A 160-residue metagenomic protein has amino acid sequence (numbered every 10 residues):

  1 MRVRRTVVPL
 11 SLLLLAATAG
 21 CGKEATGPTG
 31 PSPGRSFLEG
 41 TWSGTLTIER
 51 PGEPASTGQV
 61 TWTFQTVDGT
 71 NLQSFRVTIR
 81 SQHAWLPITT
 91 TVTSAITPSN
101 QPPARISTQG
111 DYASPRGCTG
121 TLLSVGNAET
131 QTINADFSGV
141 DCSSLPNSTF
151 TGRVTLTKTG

Functional and structural regions predicted by a protein language model:
M1-L10: Bacterial N-terminal signal peptides that target proteins for export
P9-A17: Bacterial N-terminal signal peptides
C21-E24: Bacterial signal peptide processing site
T26-S43, V67-D68, K158-T159: N-terminal helix-cap/turn-to-beta initiation motif at the start of protein domains
T29, F37, W85-P87, R116-G117 (+1 more regions): Short, aromatic- and cysteine-enriched interfacial helices/patches that mediate contacts at lipid membranes
L38-V60: N-terminal leader/targeting helix
G44-I48, N71, T97-G160: Beta-sheet ligand-binding and adhesion/scaffold domains
E53-S99: N-terminal glycine/threonine-rich, aromatic-flanked beta-hairpin/loop signature
